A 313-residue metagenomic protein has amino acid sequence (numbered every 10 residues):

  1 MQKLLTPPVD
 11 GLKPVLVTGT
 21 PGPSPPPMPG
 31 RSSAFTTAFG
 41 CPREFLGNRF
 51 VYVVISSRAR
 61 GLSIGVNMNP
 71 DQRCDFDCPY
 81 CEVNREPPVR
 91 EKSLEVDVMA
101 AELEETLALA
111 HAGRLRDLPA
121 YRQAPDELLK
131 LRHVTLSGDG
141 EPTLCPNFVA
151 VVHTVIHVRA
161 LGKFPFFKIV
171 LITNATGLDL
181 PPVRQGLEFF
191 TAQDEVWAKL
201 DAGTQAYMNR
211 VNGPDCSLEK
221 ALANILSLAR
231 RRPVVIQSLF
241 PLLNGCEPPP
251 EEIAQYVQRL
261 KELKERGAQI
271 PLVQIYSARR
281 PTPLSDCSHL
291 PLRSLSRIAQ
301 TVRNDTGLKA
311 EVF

Functional and structural regions predicted by a protein language model:
M1-A59, G245-F313: Auxiliary Fe-S-binding modules of radical SAM enzymes
Q2-D71, D77-P79, V83-S93, V98-A101 (+1 more regions): N-terminal [4Fe-4S]-dependent radical SAM core
S63-N67, H133-T135, V170, W197: Short aromatic/hydrophobic contact patches that present stacked aromatics for nucleic-acid/ligand binding
N69, N84-E86, S137-D139, L239-L243 (+1 more regions): Short strand-loop junctions, especially beta-strand C-caps/beta-turns that link beta-sheets to coils or alpha-helices
Y80-A192: Conserved Radical SAM active-site core
S93, D97, D215, H289-S296: Short, conserved loop/turn and helix-capping segments at secondary-structure boundaries that abut family-defining
T143-S288: Conserved AdoMet/S-adenosylmethionine-binding subsite of the radical SAM
